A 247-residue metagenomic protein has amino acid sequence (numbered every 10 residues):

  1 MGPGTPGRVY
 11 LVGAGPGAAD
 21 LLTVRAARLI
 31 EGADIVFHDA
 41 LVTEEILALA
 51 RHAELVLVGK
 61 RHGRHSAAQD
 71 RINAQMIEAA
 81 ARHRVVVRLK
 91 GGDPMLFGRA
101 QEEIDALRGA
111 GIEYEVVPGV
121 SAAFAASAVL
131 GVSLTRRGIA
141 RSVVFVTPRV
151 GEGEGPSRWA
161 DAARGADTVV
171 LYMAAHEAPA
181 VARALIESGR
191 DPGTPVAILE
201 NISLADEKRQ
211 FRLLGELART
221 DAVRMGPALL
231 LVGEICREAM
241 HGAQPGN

Functional and structural regions predicted by a protein language model:
M1-V117, E216-M225: Class I S-adenosyl-L-methionine
G2-L11, A81-V86, R99, S142 (+1 more regions): A contiguous loop/helix-start segment that scaffolds small-molecule binding in enzyme catalytic cores
P16, L41-T43, G59-S66, V120-A122 (+3 more regions): Short, acidic/turn-prone active-site loops that include or flank metal/cofactor- and phosphate-binding residues
A18, M95-G165, K208-R212: Class I SAM-dependent methyltransferase SAM-binding "motif I" and its flanking Rossmann-like core
I46, L107, A126-S127, V181 (+1 more regions): Hydrophobic packing residues within well-ordered alpha-helices of enzyme cores
E54-K60, E113-E115, L134-R141, G189-I198: Short hydrophobic/aromatic-enriched beta-strand-loop microsegments
I72, P118, A122, E177: Catalytic-loop motifs flanking and including active-site residues across diverse enzymes
